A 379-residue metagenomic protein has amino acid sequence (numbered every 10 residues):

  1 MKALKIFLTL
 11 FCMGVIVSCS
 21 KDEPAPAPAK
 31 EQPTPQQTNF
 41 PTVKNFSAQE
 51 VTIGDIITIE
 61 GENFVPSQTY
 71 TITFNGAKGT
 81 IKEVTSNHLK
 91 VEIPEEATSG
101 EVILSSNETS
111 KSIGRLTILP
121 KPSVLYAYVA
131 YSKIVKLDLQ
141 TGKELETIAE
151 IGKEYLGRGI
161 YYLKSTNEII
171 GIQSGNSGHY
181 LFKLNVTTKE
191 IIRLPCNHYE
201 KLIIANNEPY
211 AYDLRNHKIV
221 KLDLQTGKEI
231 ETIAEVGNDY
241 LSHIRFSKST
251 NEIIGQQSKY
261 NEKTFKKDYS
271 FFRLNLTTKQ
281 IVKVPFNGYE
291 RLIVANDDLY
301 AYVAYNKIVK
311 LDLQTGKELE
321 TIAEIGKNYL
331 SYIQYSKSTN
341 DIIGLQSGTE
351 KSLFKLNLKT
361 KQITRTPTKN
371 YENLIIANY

Functional and structural regions predicted by a protein language model:
V15-S18: C-terminal motif of bacterial Sec signal peptides marking the signal peptidase cleavage site
S20-S67, T109-K121, L145: Beta-strand/beta-sandwich contexts
S99-N107: Short, aromatic- and glycine-rich surface loops/edge beta-strands on solvent-exposed regions
L116-K153, G157-Y162, I375-Y379: An edge-strand/N-cap motif at the start of beta-rich repeat modules
A127-V129, G171, A211-D213, G255 (+2 more regions): Residue position within the beta-strands of beta-propeller blades
Y131-K136, S177-F182, N216-V220, E262-F272 (+2 more regions): Structural motif
K143-G152, T188-P195, K228-E235, K279-P285 (+2 more regions): A short beta-strand motif characteristic of beta-propeller blades
K153-K164, P195-N207, N238-K248, F286-D297 (+2 more regions): Repeated scaffold domains used in trafficking and secretory/extracellular systems, primarily beta-propellers
